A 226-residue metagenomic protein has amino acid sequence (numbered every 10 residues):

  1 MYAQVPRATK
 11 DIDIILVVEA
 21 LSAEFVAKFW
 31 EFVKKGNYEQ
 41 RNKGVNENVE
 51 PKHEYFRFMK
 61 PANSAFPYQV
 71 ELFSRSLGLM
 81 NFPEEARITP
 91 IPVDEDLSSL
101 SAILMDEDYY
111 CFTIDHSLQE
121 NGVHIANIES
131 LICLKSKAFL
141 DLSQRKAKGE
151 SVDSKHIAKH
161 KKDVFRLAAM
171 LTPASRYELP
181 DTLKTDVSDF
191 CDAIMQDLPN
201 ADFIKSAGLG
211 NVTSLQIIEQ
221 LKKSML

Functional and structural regions predicted by a protein language model:
M1-L226: Compositionally biased terminal segments of proteins
